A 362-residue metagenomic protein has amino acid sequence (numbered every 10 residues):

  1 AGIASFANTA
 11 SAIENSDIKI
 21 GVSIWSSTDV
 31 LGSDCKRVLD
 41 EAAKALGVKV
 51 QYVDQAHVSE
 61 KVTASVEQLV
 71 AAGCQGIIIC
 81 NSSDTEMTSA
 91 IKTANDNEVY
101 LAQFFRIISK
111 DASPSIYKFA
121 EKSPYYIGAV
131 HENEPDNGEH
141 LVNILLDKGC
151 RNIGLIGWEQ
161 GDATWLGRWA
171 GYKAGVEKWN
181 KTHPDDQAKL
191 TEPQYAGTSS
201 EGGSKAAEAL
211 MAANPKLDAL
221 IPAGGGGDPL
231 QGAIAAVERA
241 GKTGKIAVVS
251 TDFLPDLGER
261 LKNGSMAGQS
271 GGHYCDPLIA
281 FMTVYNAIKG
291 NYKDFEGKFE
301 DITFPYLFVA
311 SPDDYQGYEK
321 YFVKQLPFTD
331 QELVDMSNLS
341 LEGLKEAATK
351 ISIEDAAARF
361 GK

Functional and structural regions predicted by a protein language model:
G2-K362: A residue-level marker of the well-folded mature domains of exported/periplasmic proteins
